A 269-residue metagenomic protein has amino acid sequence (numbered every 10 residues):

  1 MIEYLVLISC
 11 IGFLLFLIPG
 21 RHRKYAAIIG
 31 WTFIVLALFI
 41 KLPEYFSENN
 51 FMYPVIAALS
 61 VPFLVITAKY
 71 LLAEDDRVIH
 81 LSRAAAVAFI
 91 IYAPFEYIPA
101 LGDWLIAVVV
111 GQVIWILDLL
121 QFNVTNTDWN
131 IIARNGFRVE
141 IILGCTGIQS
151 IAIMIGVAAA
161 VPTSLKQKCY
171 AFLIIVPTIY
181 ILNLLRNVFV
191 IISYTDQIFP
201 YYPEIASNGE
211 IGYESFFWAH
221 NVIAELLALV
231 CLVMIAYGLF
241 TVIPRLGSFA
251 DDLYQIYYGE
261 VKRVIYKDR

Functional and structural regions predicted by a protein language model:
M1-R269: Hydrophobic N-terminal alpha-helices or hydrophobic patches in metabolic proteins across all domains of life
